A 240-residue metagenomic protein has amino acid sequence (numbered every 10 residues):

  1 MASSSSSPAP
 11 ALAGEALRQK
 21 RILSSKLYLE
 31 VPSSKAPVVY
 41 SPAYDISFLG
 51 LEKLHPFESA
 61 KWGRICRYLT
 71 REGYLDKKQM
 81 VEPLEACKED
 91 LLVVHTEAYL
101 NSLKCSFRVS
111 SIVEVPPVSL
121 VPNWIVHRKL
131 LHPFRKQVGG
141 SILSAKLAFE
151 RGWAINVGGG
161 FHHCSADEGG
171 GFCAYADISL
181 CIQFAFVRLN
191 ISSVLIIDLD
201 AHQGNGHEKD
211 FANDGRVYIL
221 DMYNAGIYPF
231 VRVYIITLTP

Functional and structural regions predicted by a protein language model:
M1-P240: HDAC/HDAC-like amidohydrolase catalytic core signature
